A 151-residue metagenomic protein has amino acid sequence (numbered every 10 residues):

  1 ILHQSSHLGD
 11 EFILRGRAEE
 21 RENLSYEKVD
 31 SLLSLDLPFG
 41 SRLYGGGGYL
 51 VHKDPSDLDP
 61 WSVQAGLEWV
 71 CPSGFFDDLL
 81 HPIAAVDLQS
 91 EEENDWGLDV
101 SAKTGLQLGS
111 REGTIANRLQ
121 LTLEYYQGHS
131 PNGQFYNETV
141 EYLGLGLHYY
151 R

Functional and structural regions predicted by a protein language model:
I1, S41-G47, P82-V86, T104 (+2 more regions): Membrane-embedded beta-strand positions of outer-membrane beta-barrel proteins
I1-S73, D95, Y125-H129, Y136-T139: Outer-membrane pore/translocation modules
E27-S31, W61-L67, A84-V86, L98-L106 (+1 more regions): Hydrophobic, lipid-facing positions within transmembrane beta-strands of outer-membrane proteins
D36-R42, V70-P82, G109-L119: Short loop/turn motifs that connect adjacent beta-strands in outer-membrane beta-barrel proteins
L88-S90: Extracellular or ER/NE lumenal ectodomains adjacent to a secretory entry segment
D95-R151: Predominantly the C-terminal beta-signal and adjacent terminal strand-loop region of outer-membrane beta-barrel
